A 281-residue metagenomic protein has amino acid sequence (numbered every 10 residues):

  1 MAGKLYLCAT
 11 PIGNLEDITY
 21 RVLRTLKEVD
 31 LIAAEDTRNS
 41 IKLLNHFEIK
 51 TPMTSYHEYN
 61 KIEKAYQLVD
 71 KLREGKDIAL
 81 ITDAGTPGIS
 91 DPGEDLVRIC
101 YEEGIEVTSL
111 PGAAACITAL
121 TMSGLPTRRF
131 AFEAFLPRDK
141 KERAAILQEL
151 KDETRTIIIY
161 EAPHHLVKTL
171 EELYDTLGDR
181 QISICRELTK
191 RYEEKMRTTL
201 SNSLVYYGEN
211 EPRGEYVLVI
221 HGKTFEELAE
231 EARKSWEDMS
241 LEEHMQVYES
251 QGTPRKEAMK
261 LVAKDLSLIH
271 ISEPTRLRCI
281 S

Functional and structural regions predicted by a protein language model:
M1-H57: Glycine-rich, flexible N-terminal cofactor/catalytic loop recognition
A2-G3, A114-T253, E257-K264: Beta-strand/loop-alpha-helix module characteristic of Rossmann-like adenine-cofactor folds
I12-G13, D83-P87, P163-H165, K223-F225: Short glycine-rich anion-binding loops that position phosphate/pyrophosphate groups of nucleotides and phosphorylated
L26-I32, G104-T108, T156-I157: Short active-site oxyanion
Y56-K61, L136: Conserved helicase motor
E74-P137: Short glycine-cluster motifs
D265-I269: Short, basic interhelical loop/turn and adjoining N-cap of the next helix at nucleic-acid- or acidic-partner-contacting
H270-S281: Single conserved hydrophobic/aromatic residue that forms the stacking wall/gate of nucleotide- or nucleobase-binding
